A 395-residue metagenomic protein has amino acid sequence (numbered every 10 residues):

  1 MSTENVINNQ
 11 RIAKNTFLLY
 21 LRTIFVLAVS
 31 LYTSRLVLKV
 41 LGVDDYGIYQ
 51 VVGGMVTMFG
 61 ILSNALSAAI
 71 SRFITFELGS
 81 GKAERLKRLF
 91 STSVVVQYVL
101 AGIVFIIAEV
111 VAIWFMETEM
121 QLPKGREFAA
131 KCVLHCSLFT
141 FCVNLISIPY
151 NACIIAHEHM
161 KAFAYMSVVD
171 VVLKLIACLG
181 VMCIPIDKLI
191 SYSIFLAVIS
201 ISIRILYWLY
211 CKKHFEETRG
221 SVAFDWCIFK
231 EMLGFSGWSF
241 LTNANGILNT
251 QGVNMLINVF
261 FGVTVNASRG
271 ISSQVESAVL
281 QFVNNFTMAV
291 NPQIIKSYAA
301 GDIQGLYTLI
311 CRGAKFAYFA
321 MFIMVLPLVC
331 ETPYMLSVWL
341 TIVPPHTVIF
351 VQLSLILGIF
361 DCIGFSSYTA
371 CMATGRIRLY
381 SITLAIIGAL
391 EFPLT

Functional and structural regions predicted by a protein language model:
M1-I12, L189-S193, Y207-T250, Q293 (+1 more regions): Interhelical loop/hinge segments that connect adjacent transmembrane helices in multipass membrane
R11-F76, F105-E109, K174-L175, G234-T264: Signature of the first transmembrane helix
A13, C142-V169, L179, I190 (+1 more regions): Membrane-interface junctions at transmembrane-helix termini in multi-pass inner-membrane proteins
R22, H135, A164-H214, G234-F235 (+1 more regions): Hydrophobic alpha-helical transmembrane segments
L36-M58, L89, L189-I194, C227-F235 (+3 more regions): Interfacial/gating helices of multi-pass transporter permease domains
G47-S63, T92-V95, S202, G237-W238 (+4 more regions): Alpha-helical transmembrane segments of polytopic membrane transporters and translocases
N64-S80, A156, F215-E216, S272 (+2 more regions): Helix-loop junctions and terminal segments of transmembrane helices in multi-pass membrane transport/translocation
T92-M120, G180, Y307-C362, A389-L394: Alpha-helical transmembrane segments of multi-pass membrane transport and lipid-handling proteins
